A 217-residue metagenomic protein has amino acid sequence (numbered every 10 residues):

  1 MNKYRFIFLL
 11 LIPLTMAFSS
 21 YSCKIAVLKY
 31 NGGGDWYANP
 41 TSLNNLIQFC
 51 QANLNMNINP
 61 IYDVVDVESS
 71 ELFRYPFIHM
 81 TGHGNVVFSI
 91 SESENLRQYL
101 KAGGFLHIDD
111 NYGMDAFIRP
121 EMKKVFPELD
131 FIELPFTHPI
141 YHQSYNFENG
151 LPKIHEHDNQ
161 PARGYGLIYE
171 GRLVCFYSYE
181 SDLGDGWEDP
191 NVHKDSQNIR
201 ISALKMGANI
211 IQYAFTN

Functional and structural regions predicted by a protein language model:
M1-F8: Bacterial N-terminal signal peptides that target proteins for export
F8-A17: Bacterial N-terminal signal peptides
F18-F77, T81-G84, V174, D182-L183 (+1 more regions): Aromatic-Pro/Gly-enriched surface loop or interdomain linker that acts as a lid/target-recognition segment
C23-K24, K29-G33, T41-S42, D115-N191 (+1 more regions): An acidic, glycine-rich "communication" segment
I25, F77-A116: Short alpha-beta junction capping motif
M56-V65, I108-N111, L129-T137: Surface-exposed patches in mature extracellular/periplasmic domains of secreted proteins
P60-V67, G84, S89-N95, N159-R163: Alpha-helical scaffolding within the catalytic cores of extracellular/periplasmic polymer-degrading hydrolases
